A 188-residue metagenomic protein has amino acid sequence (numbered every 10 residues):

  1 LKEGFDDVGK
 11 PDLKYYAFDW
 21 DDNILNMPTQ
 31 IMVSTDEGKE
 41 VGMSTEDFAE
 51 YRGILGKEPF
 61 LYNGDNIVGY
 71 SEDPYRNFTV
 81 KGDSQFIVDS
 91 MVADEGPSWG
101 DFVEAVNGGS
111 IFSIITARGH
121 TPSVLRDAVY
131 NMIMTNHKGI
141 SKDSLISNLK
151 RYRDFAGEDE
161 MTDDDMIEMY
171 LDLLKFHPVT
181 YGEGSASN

Functional and structural regions predicted by a protein language model:
E3, G182-N188: Short, intrinsically disordered, charge-balanced linker/junction segments flanking boundaries in proteins
G4-V179: Alpha-helical substrate-recognition element adjacent to the catalytic core
